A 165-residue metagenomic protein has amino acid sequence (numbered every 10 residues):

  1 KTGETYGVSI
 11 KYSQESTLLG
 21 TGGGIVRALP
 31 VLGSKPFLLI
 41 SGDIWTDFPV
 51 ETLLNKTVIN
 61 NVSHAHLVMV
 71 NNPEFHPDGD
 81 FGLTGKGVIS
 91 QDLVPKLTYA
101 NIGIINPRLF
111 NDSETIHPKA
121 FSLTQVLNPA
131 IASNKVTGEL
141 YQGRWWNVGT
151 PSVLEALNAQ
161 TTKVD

Functional and structural regions predicted by a protein language model:
T2-T84: Conserved beta-loop-beta/alpha segment of the NTase-like Rossmann-fold superfamily that binds/positions NTPs
F37-L38, W45, E51-I59, N72-F75 (+1 more regions): Catalytic-core segments of class I nucleotidyltransferases/pyrophosphorylases that form NMP-activated intermediates
